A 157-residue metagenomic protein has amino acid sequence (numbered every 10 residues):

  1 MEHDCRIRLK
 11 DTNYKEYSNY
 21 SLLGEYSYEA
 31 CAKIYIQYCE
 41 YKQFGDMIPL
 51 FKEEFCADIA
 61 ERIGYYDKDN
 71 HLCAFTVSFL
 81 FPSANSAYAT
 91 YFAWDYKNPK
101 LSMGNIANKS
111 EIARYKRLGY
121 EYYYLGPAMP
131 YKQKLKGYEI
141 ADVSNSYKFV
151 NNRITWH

Functional and structural regions predicted by a protein language model:
M1-Y28: Acyl-donor-binding surface of acyltransferase catalytic domains
H3-C5, E29, P49, R117 (+1 more regions): Polar/charged alpha-helical tracts
S18-K100: A conserved beta-strand-loop-helix scaffold within acyl/acetyltransferase catalytic domains
A30, K134-L135, N152-R153: Short, solvent-exposed polar/charged micro-motifs at secondary-structure junctions
E54-C56, A113, N151-R153: Short alpha-helical interface patches
A60, L72-S146: Acyl-donor binding region in acyl/amide transferases
S144-H157: C-terminal domain-closing interface element
